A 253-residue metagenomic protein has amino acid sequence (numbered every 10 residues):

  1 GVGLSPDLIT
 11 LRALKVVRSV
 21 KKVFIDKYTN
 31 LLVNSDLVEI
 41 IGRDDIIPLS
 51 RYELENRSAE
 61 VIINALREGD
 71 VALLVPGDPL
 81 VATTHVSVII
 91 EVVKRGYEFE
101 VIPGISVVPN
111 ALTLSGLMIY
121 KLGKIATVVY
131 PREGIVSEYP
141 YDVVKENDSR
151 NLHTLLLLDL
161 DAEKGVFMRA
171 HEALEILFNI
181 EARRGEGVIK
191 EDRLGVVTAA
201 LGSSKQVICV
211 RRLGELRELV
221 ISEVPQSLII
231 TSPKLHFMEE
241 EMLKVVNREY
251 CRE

Functional and structural regions predicted by a protein language model:
G1-E98, I102: Class I S-adenosyl-L-methionine
F99, P109-E253: Beta-strand/loop-alpha-helix module characteristic of Rossmann-like adenine-cofactor folds
